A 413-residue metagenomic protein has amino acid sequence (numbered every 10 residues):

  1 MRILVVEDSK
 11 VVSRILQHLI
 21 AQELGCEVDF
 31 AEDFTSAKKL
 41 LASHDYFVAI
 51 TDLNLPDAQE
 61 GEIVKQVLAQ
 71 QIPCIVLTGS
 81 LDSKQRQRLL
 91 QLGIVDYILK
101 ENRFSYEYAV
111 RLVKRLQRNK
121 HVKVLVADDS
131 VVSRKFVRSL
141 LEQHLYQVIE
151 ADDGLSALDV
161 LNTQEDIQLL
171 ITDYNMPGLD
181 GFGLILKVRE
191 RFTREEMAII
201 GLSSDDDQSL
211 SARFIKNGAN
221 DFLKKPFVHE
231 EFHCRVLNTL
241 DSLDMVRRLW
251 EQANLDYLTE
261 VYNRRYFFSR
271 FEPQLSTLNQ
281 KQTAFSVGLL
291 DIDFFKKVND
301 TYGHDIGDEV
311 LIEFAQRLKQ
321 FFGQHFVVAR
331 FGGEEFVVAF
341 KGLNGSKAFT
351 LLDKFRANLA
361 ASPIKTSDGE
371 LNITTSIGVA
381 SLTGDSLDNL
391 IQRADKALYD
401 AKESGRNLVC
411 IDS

Functional and structural regions predicted by a protein language model:
L55, M176: Receiver (REC) domain active-site loop signature in two-component systems and cognate sites in sensor histidine kinases
W250-S269, L290-H304, I312: Conserved nucleotide-binding and Mg2+-coordinating catalytic segments in signaling enzymes
R270-Y302, L318, A329: Active-site-proximal structural segments of metal-dependent nucleotidyl cyclase/transferase enzymes
D291, F295, F314, F331 (+3 more regions): Hydrophobic framework residues that shape the active-site pocket of cyclic nucleotide turnover catalytic cores
I306-V327, E335: Active-site-proximal alpha-helical element of nucleotidyl cyclase-like catalytic domains and analogous helices
V327-R330, L371: A short pre-motif secondary-structure segment
F349, D353, S367, A380-S413: Catalytic-core segments of nucleotide cyclases and related cyclic-nucleotide turnover enzymes
